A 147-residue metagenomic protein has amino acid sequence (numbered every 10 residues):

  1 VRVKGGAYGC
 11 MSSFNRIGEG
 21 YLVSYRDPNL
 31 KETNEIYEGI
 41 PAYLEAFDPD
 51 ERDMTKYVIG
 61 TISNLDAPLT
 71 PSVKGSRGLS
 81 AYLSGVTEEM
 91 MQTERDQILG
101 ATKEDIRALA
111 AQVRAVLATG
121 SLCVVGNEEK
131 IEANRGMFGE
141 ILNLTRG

Functional and structural regions predicted by a protein language model:
R2-K103, L109, A118-G126: M16 family metallopeptidases and their MPP-like homologs
A115-G147: Proteolytic maturation boundary segments
